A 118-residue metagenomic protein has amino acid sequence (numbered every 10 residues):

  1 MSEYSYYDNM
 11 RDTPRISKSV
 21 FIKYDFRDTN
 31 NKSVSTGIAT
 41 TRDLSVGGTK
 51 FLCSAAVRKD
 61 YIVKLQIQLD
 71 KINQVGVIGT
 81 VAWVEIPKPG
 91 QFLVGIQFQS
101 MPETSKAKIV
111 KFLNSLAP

Functional and structural regions predicted by a protein language model:
M1-L44, N114-P118: N-terminal helix initiation/capping motif
S2-E3, D12-I16, P89-P118: C-terminal output/interaction extensions
K18, G37, V63, V75-V77 (+1 more regions): Hydrophobic core residues within well-ordered beta-strands of beta-rich domains
I22, G79, I96-F98: A structural signal for short, well-ordered beta-strand segments
F26-K59, K64-Q66, G95: Short strand-loop-strand
T41, G79-V81: Conserved hydrophobic positions within beta-strands
Q68-N73: Short, charged beta-turn/beta-strand-edge "cap" motif at the junction between a beta-strand and an adjacent loop
W83-E85: PAS-family sensory domains and close relatives that share small-molecule sensor folds
